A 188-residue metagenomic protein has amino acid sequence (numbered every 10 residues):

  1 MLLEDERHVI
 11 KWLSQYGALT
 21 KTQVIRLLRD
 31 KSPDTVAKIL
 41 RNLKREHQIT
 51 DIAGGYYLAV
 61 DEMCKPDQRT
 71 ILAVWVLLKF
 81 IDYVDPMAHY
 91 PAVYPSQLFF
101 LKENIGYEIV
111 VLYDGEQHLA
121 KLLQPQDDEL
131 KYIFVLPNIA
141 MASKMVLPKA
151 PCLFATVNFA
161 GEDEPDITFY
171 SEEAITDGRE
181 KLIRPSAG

Functional and structural regions predicted by a protein language model:
M1, E6-W12, V146-G188: Non-catalytic C-terminal interaction segments of nucleic acid-processing enzymes
M1, G17-L19: A short alpha-helix capping/helix-coil boundary motif
D5, T20, V36-I39: Short N-terminal amphipathic alpha-helix/helix-capping patch enriched in small hydrophobics with frequent Ser/Thr
V9-Q15, T22, Q48-L123: Nucleic-acid-binding surface
T20-R29: A short acidic, leucine-rich amphipathic alpha-helix
D30-R45: Short amphipathic alpha-helical interaction segments
S96-E103, K131-A142, L182-A187: Short secondary-structure transition/capping segments
E108-T168: Catalytic cores of nucleic-acid endonucleases
